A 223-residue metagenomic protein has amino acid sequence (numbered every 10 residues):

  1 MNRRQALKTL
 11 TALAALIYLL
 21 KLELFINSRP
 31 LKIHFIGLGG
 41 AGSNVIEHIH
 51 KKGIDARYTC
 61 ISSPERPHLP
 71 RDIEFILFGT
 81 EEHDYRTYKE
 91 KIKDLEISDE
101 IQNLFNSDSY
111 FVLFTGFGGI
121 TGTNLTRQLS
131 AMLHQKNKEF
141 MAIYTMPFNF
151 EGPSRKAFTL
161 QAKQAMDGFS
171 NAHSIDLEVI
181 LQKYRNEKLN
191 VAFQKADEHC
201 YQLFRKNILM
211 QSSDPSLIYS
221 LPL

Functional and structural regions predicted by a protein language model:
M1-A14: N-terminal secretory signal peptides and thylakoid transit peptides that target proteins across membranes
L10-L13, L19-L223: Tubulin/FtsZ superfamily GTPase core signature
